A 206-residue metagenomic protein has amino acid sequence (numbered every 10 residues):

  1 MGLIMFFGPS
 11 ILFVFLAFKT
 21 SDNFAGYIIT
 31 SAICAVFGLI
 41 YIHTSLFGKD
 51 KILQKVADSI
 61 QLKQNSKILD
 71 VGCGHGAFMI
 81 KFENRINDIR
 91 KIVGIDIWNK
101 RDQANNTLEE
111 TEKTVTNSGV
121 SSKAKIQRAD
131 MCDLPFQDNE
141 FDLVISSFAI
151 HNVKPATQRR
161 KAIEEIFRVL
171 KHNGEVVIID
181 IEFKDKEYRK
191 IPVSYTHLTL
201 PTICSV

Functional and structural regions predicted by a protein language model:
N65-G72: Conserved class I S-adenosyl-L-methionine
H75-N87: Conserved SAM-binding loop of SAM-dependent methyltransferases across substrates and taxa, primarily the Class I
R85, I89-K123: Class I SAM-dependent methyltransferase SAM/SAH-binding core
N87, V153-K154, L170-K171: Helix-to-beta-strand junctions that scaffold the AdoMet/dcAdoMet cofactor pocket in Class I SAM-dependent enzymes
C132-V144: A short acidic, Gly/Pro-enriched loop at the edge of an enzyme's catalytic core that lines a small-molecule cofactor
R160-H172: A short glycine-rich, Lys/Arg-flanked "PGG" loop and its adjoining helix->strand segment in the class I
N173-D180: Conserved beta-strand signature within the Rossmann-like core of class I S-adenosyl-L-methionine
H197-V206: Single conserved hydrophobic/aromatic residue that forms the stacking wall/gate of nucleotide- or nucleobase-binding
